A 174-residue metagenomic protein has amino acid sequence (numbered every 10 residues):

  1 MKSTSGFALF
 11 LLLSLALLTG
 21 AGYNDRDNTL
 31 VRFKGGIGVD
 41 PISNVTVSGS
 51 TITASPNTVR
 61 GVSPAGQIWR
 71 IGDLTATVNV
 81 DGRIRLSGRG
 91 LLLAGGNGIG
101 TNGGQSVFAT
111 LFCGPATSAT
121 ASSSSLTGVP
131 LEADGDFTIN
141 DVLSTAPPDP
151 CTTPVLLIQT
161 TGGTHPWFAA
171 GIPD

Functional and structural regions predicted by a protein language model:
M1-A8: Bacterial N-terminal signal peptides that target proteins for export
A8-A16: Bacterial N-terminal signal peptides
G20-G72, I172-D174: N-terminal segment immediately downstream of the Sec signal-peptide cleavage site in secreted/extracellular proteins
R70-T75, S123-L126: Short structured motifs
V78-S87: Contiguous beta-strand segments within globular domains
G90-G100: Short amphipathic, basic-aromatic surface patches that mediate peripheral association with negatively charged
I99-V107: Short coil-to-beta strand junction motifs in C2/discoidin
T117-D174: Helix-rich interaction surfaces within compact, conserved domain-sized segments that mediate assembly or partner
